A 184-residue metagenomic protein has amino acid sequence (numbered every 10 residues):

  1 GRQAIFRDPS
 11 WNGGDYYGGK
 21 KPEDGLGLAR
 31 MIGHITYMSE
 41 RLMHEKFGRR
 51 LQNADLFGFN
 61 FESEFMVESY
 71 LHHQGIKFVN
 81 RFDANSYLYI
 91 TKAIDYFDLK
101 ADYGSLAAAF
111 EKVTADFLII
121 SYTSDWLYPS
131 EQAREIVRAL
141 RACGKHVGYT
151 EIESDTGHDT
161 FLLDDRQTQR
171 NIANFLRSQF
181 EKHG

Functional and structural regions predicted by a protein language model:
G1-K77: Alpha/beta-hydrolase-fold enzymes
H73-Q74, I90-A109: Active-site nucleophile elbow and catalytic-triad environment of alpha/beta-hydrolase enzymes
K77, Y96-F97, T123-Y128: Acidic catalytic loop of the alpha/beta-hydrolase fold
D83-N85, Y89-I90: Long, compositionally biased charged/polar accessory segments in the mid-to-C-terminal portions of proteins
D102-A107, P129-L140: Short alpha-helix in the alpha/beta-hydrolase fold that links the catalytic acid
F110-T114, R141-C143: Short, conserved loop/helix-junction motifs that constitute active-site signature segments in enzyme catalytic cores
V113, I119-S121: Short beta-strand/loop motif that positions the catalytic acidic residue of the alpha/beta-hydrolase fold
R134-G184: Catalytic active-site module of serine/aspartate enzymes centered on a nucleophile-bearing elbow/loop
